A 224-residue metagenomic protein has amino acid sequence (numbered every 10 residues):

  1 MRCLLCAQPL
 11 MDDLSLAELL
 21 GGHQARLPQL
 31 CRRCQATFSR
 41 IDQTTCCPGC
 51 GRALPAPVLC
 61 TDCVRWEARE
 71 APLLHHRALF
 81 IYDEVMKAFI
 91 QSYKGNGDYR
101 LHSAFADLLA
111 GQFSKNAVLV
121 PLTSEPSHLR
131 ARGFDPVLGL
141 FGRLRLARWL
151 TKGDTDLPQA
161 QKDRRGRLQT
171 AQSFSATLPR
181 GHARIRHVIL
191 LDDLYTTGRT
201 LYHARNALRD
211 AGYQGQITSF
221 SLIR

Functional and structural regions predicted by a protein language model:
M1-R224: Glycine-rich phosphate/pyrophosphate-handling loop used in enzymes and phosphotransfer proteins
